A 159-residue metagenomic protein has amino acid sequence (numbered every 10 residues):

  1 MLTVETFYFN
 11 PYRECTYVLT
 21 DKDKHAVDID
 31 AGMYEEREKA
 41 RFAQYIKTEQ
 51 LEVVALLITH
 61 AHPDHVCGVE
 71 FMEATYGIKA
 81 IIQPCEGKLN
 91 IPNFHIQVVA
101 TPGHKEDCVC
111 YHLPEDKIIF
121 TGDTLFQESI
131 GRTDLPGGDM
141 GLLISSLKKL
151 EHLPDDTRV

Functional and structural regions predicted by a protein language model:
M1-E49, Y111-T121: Conserved beta-strand hairpin/beta-sheet module of binuclear metal-dependent hydrolase folds, prominently
T3-V4, V18, K88-P114: Core dinuclear metal-dependent hydrolase active-site scaffold
V4-F9, G32-Y34, I58-T59, I96-P102 (+1 more regions): Short, flexible loop segments at the rims of nucleotide/cofactor-binding pockets, characterized by
R13, M33-Q97: Active-site HxH/HxHxD metal-binding segment of metal-dependent hydrolases
R13-E14, P84-E86, E106-C108, P154: Short beta-strand-initiation
L19, D30, H60, M72 (+4 more regions): Divalent metal-coordination and catalytic microenvironments
H25-V27, E52-A55, F94, I118 (+1 more regions): Structural motif
M33-Y34, K105-V159: Metallo-beta-lactamase
